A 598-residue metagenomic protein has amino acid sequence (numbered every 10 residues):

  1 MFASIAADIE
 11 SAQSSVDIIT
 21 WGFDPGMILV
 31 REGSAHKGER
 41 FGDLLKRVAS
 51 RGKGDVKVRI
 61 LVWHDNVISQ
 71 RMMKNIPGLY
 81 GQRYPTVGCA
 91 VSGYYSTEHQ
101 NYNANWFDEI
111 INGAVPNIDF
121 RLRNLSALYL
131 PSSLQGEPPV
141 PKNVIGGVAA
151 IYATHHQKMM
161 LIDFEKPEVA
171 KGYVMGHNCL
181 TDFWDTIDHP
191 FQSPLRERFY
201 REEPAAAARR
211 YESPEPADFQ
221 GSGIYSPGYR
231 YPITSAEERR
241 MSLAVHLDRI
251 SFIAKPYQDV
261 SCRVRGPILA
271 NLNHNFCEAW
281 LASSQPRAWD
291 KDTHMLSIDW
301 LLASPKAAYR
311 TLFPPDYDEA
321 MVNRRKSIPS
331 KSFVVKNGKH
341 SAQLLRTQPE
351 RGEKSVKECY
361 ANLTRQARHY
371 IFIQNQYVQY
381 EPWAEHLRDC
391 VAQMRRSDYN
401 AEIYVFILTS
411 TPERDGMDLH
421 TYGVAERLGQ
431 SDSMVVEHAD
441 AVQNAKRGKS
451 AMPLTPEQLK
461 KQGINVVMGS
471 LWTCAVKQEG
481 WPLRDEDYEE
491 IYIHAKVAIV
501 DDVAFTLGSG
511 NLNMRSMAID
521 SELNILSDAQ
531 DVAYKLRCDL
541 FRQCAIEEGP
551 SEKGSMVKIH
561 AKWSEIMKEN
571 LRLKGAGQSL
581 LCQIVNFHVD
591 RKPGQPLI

Functional and structural regions predicted by a protein language model:
M1-S11, S15, F23-R365, L408-K496 (+2 more regions): HKD-type phospholipase D/PLD-like phosphodiesterase module
I18, I60, V174, I373 (+2 more regions): Structural beta-sheet core signal
Q376, Y380, Y399-I403: Extended, low-complexity, intrinsically disordered C-terminal regulatory tails of eukaryotic serine/threonine kinases
R388-C390, R395: Terminal targeting signals and extreme-terminal segments of soluble enzymes
S470-E479, E486-I491, I499, D520-I598: Pan-eukaryotic secretory-pathway lumenal catalytic ectodomains of glycan-active enzymes
T506: A translation/RNA-centric and nucleic-acid-associated enzymatic feature enriched in Class II aminoacyl-tRNA synthetases
